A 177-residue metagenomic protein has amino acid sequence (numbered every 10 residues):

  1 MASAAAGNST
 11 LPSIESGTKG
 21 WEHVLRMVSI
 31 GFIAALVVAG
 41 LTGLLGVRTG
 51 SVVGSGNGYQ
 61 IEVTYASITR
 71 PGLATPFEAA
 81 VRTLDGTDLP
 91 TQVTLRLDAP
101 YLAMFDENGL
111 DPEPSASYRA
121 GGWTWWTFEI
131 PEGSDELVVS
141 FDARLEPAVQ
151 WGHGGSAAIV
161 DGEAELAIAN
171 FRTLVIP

Functional and structural regions predicted by a protein language model:
A2-S3, P12-G56: A eukaryote-biased signal for short, well-structured alpha-helical docking elements
G58-D98: Short extracytoplasmic
A80-T83, A143, I159: Hydrophobic beta-strand positions in extracellular immunoglobulin-like domains
D98-E113, E163-E165: Short aromatic-acidic-glycine turn motif
S117-A120, F128-L137: Short proline/glycine- and polar residue-rich coil/turn motifs
E132-W151: Low-complexity, intrinsically disordered segments enriched in Ser/Thr together with acidic residues
P147-A169: Serine/threonine-enriched low-complexity regions used as flexible
R172-P177: Short beta-strand edge segments in extracellular beta-sheet folds
